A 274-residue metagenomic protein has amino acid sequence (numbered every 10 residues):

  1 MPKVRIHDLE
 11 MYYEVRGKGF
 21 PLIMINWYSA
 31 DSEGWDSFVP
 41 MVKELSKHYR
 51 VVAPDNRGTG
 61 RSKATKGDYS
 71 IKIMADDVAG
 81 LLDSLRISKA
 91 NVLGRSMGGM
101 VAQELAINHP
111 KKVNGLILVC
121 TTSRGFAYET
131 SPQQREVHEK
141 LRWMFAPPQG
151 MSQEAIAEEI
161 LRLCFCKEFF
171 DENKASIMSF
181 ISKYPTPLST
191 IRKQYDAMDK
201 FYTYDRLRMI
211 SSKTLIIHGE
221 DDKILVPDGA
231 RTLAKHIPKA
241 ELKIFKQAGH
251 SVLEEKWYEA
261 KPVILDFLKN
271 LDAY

Functional and structural regions predicted by a protein language model:
H7-K63: Conserved HGGG/HGGXW glycine-rich cap/lid loop of the alpha/beta-hydrolase fold
K43, V52-L93: Active-site loop/oxyanion-hole signature of alpha/beta-hydrolase fold enzymes
G94, G98, A102: Gly/Ala-rich beta-loop-alpha elbow adjacent to hydrolase catalytic centers
I107, N114-P147: Flexible "cap/lid" loop of the alpha/beta hydrolase fold
M151-R206: Conserved alpha/beta-hydrolase catalytic His-Asp/Glu region
I210, I216-H218: Short beta-strand/loop motif that positions the catalytic acidic residue of the alpha/beta-hydrolase fold
D221-L225: Acidic catalytic loop of the alpha/beta-hydrolase fold
A240-Y274: Catalytic active-site module of serine/aspartate enzymes centered on a nucleophile-bearing elbow/loop
